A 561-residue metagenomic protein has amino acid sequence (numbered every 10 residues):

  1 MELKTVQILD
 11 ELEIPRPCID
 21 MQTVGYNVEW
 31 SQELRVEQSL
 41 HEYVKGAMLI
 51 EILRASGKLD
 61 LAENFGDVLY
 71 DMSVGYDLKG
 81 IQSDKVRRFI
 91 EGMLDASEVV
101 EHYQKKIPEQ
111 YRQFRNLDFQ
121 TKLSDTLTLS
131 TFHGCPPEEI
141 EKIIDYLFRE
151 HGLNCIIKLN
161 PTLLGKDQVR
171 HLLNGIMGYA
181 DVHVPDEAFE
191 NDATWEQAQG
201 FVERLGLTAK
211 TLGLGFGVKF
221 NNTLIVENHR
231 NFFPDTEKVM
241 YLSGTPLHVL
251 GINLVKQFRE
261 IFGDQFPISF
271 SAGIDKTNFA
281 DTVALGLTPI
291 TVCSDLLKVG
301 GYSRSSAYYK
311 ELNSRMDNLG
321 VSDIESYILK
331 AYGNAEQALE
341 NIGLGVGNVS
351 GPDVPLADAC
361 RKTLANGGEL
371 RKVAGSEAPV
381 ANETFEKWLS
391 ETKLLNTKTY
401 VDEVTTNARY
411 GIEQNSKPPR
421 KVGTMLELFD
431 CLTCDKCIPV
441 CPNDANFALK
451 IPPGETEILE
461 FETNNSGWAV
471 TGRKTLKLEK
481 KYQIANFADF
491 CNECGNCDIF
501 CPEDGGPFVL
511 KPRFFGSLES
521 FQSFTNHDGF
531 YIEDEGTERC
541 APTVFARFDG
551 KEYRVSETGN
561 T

Functional and structural regions predicted by a protein language model:
M1, H151-L153, G263-D264, A284-P289: Glycine-enriched alpha-helix->loop->beta-strand junction motifs that scaffold or abut catalytic
M1-L214, K219-E227: Active-site entrance/lid segments in N-terminal catalytic domains of soluble metabolic enzymes
D10-V28, D235-T236, L297-S322: C-terminal helical cap(s) of enzyme catalytic domains, especially alpha/beta-barrels
I144-D145, I274-V292: Catalytic cores of alpha/beta
G213-F216, F258-S271: Short beta-strand/loop segments at the ligand-binding rim of alpha/beta enzyme cores
N222-L224, F266-F279: Glycine-rich beta-to-alpha transition loops that act as phosphate-gripper elements at the mouths of alpha/beta enzyme
S303, Y308, N318-F490: Ferredoxin-type iron-sulfur electron-transfer modules and their immediate structural context
Q414-V422, A445-N492, N496-N560: Basic, glycine-/proline-tolerant helical and adjacent loop/strand elements that line or dock onto nucleic-acid
